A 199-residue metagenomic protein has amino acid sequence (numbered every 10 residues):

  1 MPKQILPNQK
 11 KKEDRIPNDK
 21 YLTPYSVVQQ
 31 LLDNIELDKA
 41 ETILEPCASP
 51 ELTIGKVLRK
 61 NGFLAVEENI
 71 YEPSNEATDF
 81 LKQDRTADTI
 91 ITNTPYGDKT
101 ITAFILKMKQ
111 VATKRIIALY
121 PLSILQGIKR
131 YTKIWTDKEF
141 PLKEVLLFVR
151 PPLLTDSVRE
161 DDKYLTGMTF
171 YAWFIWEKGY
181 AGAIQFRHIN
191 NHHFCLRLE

Functional and structural regions predicted by a protein language model:
M1-E199: Class I S-adenosyl-L-methionine-dependent methyltransferase catalytic core
